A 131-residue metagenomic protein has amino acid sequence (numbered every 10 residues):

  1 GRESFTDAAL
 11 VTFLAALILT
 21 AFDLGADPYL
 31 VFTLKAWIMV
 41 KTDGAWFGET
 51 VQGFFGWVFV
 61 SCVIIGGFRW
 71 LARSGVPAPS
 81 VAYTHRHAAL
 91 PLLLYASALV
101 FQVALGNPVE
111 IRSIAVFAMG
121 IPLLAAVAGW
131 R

Functional and structural regions predicted by a protein language model:
G1-R131: Aromatic-rich, lipid-facing transmembrane alpha helices and their immediate juxtamembrane interface loops in integral
